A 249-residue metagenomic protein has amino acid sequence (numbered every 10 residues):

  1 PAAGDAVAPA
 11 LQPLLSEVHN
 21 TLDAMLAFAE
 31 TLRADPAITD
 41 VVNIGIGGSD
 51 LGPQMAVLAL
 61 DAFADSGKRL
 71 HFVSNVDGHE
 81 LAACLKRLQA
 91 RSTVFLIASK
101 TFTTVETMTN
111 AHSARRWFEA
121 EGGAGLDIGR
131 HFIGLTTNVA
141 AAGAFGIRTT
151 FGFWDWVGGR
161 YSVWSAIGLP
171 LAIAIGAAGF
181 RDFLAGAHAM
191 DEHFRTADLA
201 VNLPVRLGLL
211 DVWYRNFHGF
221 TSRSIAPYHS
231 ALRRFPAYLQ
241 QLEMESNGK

Functional and structural regions predicted by a protein language model:
P1-D35, T39: Extended, charge-enriched "interface" segments that sit outside catalytic cores
A27-T39, C84-T93, V212-T221: Glycine-rich phosphate/diphosphate-binding loops that line cofactor/substrate pockets in enzymes
A37-R91, S113, A226, S230-K249: Anionic-ligand anchoring segments at beta-strand to alpha-helix junctions in alpha/beta enzyme folds, i.e., glycine
I38-D40, K68-R69, S92-V94, G125-F132 (+1 more regions): Residue-level recognition of the N-termini of beta-strands and the immediately preceding loop/turn
V41-I44, F72-V73, I97, H131-T137: Extended hydrophobic secondary-structure segments that form protein cores and membrane-embedded regions
G52, A56, E80-L81, I97-E119 (+2 more regions): Extended, hydrophobic alpha-helical segments in both membrane/secreted and soluble proteins
N110, W117-K249: Active-site phosphate/pyrophosphate-binding segments
